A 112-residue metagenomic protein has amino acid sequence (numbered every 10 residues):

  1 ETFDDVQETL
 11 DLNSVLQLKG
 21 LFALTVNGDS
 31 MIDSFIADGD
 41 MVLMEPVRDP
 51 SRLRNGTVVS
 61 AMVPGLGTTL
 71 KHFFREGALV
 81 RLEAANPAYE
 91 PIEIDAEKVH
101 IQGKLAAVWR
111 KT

Functional and structural regions predicted by a protein language model:
E1-D38, D49-R52, L66-T69, R75-V80 (+3 more regions): Short, positionally conserved secondary-structure boundary motifs
G39-M41, T57: Structural motif
V47, A85-P87, I94: Surface loops and adjacent helix of pleckstrin homology
S51-V59: Short coil-to-beta transition motif at edge beta-strands of beta-rich domains
S60, F74: Small/polar glycine-rich anion-binding or flexible loop at a beta-alpha turn
V63, A84: Flexible glycine-/small-residue-rich
H72, I92-E97: A short macromolecule-binding patch
